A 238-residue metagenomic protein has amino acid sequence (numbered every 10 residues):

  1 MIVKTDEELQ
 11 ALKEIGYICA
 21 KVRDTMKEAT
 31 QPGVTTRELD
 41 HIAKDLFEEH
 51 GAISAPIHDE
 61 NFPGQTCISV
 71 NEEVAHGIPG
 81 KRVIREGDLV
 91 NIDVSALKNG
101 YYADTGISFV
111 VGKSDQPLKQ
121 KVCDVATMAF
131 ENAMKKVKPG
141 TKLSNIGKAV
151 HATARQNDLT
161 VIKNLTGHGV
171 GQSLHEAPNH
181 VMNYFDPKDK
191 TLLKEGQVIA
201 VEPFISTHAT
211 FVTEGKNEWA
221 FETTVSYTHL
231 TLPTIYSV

Functional and structural regions predicted by a protein language model:
K4, S69-Y101, P178-L230: Acidic/histidine-enriched ion/cofactor-binding microenvironments in catalytic or ligand-binding pockets
L12: Residue-level signal for inorganic ion chemistry
C19-E86, K136-H175, T191-A200, T207-T213: Active-site cores enriched in adjacent His and Asp/Glu residues with nearby glycine-rich loops that coordinate divalent
A29, V110-K121, N132-T141: Flexible, glycine/proline-enriched loop segments at strand-loop-helix junctions that form or flank small-ligand binding
V83-C123, T127: Hydrophobic alpha-helical segments and helix pairs
A96-K98, I107, G171, I205 (+1 more regions): Short, glycine/acidic-enriched loop or turn micro-motifs at the edges of active sites
H229, T234-V238: Single conserved hydrophobic/aromatic residue that forms the stacking wall/gate of nucleotide- or nucleobase-binding
